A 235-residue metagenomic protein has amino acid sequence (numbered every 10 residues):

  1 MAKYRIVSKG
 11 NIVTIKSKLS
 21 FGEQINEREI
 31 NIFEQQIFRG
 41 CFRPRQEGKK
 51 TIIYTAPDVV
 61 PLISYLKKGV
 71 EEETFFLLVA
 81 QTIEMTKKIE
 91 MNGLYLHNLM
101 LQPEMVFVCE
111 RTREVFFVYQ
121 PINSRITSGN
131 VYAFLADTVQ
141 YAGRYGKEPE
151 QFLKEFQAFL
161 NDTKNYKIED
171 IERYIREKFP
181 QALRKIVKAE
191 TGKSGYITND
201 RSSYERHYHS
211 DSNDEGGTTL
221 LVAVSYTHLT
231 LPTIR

Functional and structural regions predicted by a protein language model:
M1-F33: ATP-binding glycine-rich loop module of kinase domains
L19-F21, R28-F75: Conserved structural core of kinase catalytic domains
K67-L96: Conserved kinase catalytic-core helix
E90-C109: Catalytic-loop of the protein kinase fold
C109-V187: C-lobe/activation-segment region of protein kinase-like
T191-Y208: Intrinsically disordered, low-complexity, repeat-rich polar/charged segments
S202, N213-L220, V224: Catalytic core of PPM/PP2C metal-dependent serine/threonine phosphatase domains
L220, T227-T233: Conserved small/polar residues in nucleotide/adenosyl-binding loops
